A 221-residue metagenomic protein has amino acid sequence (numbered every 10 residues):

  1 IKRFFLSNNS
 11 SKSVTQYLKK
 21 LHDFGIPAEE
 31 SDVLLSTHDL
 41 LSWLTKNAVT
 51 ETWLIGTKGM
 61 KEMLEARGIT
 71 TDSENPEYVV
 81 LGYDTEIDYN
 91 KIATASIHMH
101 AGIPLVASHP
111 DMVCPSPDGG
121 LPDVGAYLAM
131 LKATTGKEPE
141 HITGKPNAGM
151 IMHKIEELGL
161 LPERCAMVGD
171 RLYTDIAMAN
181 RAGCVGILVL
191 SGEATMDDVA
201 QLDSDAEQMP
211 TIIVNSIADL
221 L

Functional and structural regions predicted by a protein language model:
F4, S10-S31, T37-L221: Asp-based, Mg2+/Mn2+-dependent phosphohydrolase catalytic module
